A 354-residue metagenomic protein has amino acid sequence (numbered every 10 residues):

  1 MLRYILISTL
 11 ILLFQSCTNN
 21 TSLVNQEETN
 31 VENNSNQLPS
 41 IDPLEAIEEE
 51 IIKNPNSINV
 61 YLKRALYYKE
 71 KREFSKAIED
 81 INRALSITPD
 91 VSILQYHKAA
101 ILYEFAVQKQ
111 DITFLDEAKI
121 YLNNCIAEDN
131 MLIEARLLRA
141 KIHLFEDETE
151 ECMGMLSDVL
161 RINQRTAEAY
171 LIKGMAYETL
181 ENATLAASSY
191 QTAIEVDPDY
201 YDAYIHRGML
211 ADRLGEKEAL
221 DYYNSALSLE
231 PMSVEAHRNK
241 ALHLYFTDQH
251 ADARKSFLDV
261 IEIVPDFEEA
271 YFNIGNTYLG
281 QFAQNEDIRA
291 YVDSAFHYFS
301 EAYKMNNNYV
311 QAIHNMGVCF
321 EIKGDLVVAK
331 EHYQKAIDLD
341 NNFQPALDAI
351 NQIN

Functional and structural regions predicted by a protein language model:
M1-Q26: Bacterial Sec-dependent N-terminal signal peptides
C17-N82, S86-T88, I93-H97, Y103-A106 (+3 more regions): N-terminal leader/linker segments that initiate helical-solenoid repeat arrays
T21-Q26, N30-V31, G280, V318 (+1 more regions): Terminal, low-structured helical/coil segments at or just beyond the last alpha-helical repeat
Q37-A46, R72-R83, A106-Y121, E146-D158 (+5 more regions): Structural signature of tandem alpha-helical TPR/SEL1-like repeats, specifically the intra-repeat loop/turn
I58-N59, S92-Y96, I133-E134, A167-E168 (+5 more regions): Helix-start (N-cap) detector for alpha-helical repeat units in TPR-like alpha-solenoids, especially tetratricopeptide
